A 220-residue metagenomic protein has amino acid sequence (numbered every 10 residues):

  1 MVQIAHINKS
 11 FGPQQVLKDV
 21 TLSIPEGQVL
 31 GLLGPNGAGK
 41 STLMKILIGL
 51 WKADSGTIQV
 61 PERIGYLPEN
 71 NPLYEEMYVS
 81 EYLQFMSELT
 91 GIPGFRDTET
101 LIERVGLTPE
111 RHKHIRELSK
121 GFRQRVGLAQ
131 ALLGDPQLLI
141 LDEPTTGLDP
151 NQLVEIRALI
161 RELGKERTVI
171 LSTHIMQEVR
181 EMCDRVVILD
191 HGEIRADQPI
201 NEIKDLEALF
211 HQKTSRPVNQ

Functional and structural regions predicted by a protein language model:
P35-G39: Walker A (P-loop) phosphate-binding loop of ABC-type ATPase nucleotide-binding domains
I48: Helix-to-loop junction immediately C-terminal to a conserved catalytic motif
Q84, P93-E110: Conserved ABC ATPase "signature" region
L139-E143: Catalytic Walker B motif of ABC-type/P-loop ATPase nucleotide-binding domains
L153-K165: Helical segment within the ABC ATPase nucleotide-binding domain
